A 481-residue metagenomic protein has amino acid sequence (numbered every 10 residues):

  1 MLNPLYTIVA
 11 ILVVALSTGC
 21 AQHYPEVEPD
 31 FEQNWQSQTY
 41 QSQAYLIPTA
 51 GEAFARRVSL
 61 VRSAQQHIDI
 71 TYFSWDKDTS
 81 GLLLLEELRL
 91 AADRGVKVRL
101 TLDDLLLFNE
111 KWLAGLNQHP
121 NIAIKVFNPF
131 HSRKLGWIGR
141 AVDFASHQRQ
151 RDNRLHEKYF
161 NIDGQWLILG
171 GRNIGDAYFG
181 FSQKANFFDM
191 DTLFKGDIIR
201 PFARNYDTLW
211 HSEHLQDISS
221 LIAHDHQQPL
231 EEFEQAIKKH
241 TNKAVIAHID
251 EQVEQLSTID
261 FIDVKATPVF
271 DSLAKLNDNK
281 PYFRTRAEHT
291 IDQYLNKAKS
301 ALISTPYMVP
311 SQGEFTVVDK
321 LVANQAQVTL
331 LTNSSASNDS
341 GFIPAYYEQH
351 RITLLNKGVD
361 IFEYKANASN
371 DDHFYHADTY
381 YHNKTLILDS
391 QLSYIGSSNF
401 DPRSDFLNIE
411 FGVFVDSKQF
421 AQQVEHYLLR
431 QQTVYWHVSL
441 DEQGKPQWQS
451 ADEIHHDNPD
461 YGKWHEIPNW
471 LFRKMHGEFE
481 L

Functional and structural regions predicted by a protein language model:
M1-I8: Bacterial N-terminal signal peptides that target proteins for export
I8-S17: Bacterial N-terminal signal peptides
G19-K125, P129-N153, I162-L481: Charged, low-complexity intrinsically disordered terminal segments
